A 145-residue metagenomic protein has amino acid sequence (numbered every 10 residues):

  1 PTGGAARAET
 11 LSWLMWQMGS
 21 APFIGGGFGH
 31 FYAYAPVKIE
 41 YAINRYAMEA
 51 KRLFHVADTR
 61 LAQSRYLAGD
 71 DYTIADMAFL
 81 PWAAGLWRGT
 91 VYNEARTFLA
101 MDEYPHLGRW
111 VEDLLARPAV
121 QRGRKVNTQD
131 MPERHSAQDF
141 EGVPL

Functional and structural regions predicted by a protein language model:
T2-G4, T73, V126-N127: Proline- and acidic/polar-enriched loop/turn elements at helix boundaries
G3-S64, W82-E94, H135: Conserved C-terminal alpha-helical bundle
M15, E112, T128-Q129: Short amphipathic alpha-helical surface patches that mediate protein-protein
S20, I24-G29, L67-R96, A100-G108 (+2 more regions): GST superfamily/GST-like fold recognition
R117: C-terminal active-site-capping segments
Q121: C-terminal anion-handling pockets and recognition modules
N127-L145: Acidic/histidine-enriched, glycine/proline-rich intrinsically disordered or flexible terminal extensions
